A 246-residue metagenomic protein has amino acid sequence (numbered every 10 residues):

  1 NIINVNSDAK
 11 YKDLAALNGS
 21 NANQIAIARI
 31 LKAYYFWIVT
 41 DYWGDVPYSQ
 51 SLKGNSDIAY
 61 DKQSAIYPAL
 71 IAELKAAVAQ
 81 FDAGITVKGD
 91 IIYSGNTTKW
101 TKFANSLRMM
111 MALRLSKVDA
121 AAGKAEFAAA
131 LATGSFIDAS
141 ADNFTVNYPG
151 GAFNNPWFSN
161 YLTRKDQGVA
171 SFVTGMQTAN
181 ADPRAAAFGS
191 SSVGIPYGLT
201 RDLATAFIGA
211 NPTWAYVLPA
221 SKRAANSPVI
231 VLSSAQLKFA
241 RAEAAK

Functional and structural regions predicted by a protein language model:
N1-K246: Structured, solvent-exposed acidic/aromatic patches
